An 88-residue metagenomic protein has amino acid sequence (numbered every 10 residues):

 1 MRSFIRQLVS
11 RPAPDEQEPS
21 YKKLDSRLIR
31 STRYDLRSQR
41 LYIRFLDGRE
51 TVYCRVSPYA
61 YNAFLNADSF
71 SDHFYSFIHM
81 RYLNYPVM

Functional and structural regions predicted by a protein language model:
R2-M88: Acidic/histidine-enriched, beta-strand-rich ligand/metal-binding domains
